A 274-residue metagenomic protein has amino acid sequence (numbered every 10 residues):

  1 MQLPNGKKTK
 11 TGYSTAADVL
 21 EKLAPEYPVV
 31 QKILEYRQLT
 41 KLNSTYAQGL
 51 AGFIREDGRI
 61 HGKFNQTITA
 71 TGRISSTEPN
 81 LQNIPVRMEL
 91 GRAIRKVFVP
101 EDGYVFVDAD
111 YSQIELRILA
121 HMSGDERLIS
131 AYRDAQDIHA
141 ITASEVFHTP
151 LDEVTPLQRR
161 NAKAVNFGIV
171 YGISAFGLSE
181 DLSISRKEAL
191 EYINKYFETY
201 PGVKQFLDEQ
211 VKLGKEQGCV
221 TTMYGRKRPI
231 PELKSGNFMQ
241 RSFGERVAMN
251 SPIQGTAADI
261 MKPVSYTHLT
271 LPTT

Functional and structural regions predicted by a protein language model:
M1-E89, V105, S112-E115, S144 (+6 more regions): Conserved "right-hand" nucleotidyltransferase catalytic core of DNA-directed polymerases
P25, H61-G62, Q66-T69, S144-Y266: Conserved catalytic core of nucleic-acid polymerases
L90-V105: A short acidic-Thr-Gly-centered motif at the start of a beta-strand
E115, A135, H139, A257: Hydrophobic (often cysteine-bearing) scaffold residues that line and stabilize catalytic clefts of nucleotide/cofactor
E115-G124: Short active-site loop/helix that positions an aromatic residue
D125-Y132, P150-V154: Short, polar/flexible loop-turn hinges at active-site or ligand-entry regions and domain interfaces
A131-I138, E145: A short, basic-hydrophobic beta/loop patch
T267-T273: Conserved small/polar residues in nucleotide/adenosyl-binding loops
